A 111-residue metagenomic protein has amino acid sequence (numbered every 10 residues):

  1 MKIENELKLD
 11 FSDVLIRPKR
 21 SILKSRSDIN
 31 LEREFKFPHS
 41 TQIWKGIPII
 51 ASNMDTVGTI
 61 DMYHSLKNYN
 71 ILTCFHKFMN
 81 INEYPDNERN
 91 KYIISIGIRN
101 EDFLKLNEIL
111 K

Functional and structural regions predicted by a protein language model:
M1-K111: Active-site entrance/lid segments in N-terminal catalytic domains of soluble metabolic enzymes
